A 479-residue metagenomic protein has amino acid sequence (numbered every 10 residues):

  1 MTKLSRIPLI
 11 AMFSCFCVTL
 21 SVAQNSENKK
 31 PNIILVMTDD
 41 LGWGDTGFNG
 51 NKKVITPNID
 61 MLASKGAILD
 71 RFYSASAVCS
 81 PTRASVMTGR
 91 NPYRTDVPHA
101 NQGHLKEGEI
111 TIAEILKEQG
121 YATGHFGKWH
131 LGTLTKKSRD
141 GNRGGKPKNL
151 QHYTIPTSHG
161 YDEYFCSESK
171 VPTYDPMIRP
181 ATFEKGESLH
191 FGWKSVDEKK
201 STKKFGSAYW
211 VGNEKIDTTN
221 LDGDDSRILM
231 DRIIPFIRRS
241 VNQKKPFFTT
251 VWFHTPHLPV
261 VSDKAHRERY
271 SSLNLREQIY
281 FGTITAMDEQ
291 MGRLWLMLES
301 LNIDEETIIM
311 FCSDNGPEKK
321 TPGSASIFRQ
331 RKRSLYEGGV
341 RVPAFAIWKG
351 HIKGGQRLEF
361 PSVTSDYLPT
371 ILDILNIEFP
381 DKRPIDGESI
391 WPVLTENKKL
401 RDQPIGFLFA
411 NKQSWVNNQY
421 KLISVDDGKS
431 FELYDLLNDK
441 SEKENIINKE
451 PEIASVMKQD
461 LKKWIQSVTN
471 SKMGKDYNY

Functional and structural regions predicted by a protein language model:
T2-P8, F13-S14, V22-E432, L436-Y479: Formylglycine-dependent sulfatase
